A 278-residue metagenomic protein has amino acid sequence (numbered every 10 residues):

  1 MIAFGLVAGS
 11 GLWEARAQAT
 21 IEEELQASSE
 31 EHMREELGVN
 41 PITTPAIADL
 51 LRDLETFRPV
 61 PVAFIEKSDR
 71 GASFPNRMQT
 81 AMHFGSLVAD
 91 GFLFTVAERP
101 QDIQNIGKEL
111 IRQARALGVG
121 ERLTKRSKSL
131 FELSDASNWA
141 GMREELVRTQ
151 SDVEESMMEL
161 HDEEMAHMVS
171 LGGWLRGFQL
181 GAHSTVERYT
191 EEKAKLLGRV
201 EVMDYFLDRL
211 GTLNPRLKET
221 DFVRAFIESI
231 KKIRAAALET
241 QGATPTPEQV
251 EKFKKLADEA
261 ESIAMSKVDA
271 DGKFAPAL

Functional and structural regions predicted by a protein language model:
M1-S10: Bacterial N-terminal signal peptides
S10-A19: Signal peptide processing junction and immediate N-terminal pro/mature segment of secreted/exported proteins
A19-L130: N-terminal Sec/ER secretory leader and immediately downstream segment of secreted/extracellular precursors
G85, G107, I111, V147-Q150 (+5 more regions): Generic structural concept
G91-E98, L117, E121, S156-L160 (+4 more regions): Secondary-structure edge/capping motif, primarily at the C-terminal ends of alpha-helices and the immediately following
Q104-K108, K128-S129, M168, K193-G198 (+2 more regions): Short, charged, amphipathic alpha-helical segments
L133-E219: Extended amphipathic alpha-helical interaction segments
N214-L278: A cross-kingdom marker for long, charged
